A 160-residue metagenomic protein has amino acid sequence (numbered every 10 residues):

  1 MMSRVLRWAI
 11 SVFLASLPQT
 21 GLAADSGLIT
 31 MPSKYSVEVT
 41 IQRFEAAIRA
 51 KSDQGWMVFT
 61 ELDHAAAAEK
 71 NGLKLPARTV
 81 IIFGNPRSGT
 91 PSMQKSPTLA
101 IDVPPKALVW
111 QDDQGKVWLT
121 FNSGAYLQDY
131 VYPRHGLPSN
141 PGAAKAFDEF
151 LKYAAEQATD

Functional and structural regions predicted by a protein language model:
M1-A9: Bacterial N-terminal signal peptides that target proteins for export
W8-S16: Sec-dependent N-terminal signal peptides
P18-T20: N-terminal signal peptide c-region/cleavage motif recognized by signal peptidases
A23-G55, D160: Terminal, regulation- and interaction-focused segments at domain boundaries
T40, F44, H64, A143 (+1 more regions): Stable alpha-helical elements in mature extracytoplasmic
R49-K51, F59-P105: Compact, glycine-rich, soluble single-domain proteins
K106-L137: Beta-strand/loop substructures that line and gate deep hydrophobic ligand-binding cavities in soluble
A125-D160: C-terminal partner/receptor-binding element of secreted or periplasmic proteins
